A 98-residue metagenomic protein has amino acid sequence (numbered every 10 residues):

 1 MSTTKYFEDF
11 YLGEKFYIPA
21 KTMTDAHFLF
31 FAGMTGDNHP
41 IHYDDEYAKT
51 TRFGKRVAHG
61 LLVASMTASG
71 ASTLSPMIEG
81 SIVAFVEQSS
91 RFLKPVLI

Functional and structural regions predicted by a protein language model:
M1-A58: Catalytic strand-loop segment that frames the active site of acyl-thioester-processing enzymes
K49-A58, L62-I98: Hydrophobic beta-strand-centered segment that forms part of the acyl-chain substrate-binding groove
